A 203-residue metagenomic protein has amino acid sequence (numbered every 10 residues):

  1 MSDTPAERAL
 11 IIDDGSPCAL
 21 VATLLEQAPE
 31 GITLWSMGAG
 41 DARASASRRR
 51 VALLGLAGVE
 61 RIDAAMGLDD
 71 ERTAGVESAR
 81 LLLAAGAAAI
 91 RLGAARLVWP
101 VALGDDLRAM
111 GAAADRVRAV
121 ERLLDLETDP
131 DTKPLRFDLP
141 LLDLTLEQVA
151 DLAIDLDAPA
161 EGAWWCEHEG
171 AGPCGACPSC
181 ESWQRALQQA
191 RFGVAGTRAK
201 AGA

Functional and structural regions predicted by a protein language model:
M1-D157: ATP-dependent adenylation/nucleotidyltransferase module used to activate substrates
E26-A28, I154, W183, R191 (+1 more regions): General N-terminal targeting signals
G111, G175-A176, A199-G202: Charge-rich, low-complexity amphipathic helices in intrinsically disordered tails/linkers adjacent to domains
L124-T128, W165-E167, G193-V194: Short, surface-exposed, polar/charged, turn-prone segments marking secondary-structure boundaries
G162-R185: Local cysteine-cluster metal-coordination motifs and their immediate loop/turn environment, predominantly Fe-S cluster
E169-G170, R191-A203: Short cysteine/histidine-rich metal-coordination sites, predominantly Zn2+-binding motifs
